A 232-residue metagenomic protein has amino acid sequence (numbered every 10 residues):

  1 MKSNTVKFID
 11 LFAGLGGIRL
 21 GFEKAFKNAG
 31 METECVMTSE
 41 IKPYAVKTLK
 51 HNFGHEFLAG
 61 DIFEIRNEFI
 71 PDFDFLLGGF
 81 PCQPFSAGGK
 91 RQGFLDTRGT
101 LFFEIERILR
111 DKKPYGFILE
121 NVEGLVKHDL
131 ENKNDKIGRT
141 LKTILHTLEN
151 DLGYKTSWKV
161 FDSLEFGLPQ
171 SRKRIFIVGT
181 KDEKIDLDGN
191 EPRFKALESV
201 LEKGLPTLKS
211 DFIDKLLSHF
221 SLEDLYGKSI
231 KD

Functional and structural regions predicted by a protein language model:
S3-F8: Extreme N-terminal starter segment of soluble prokaryotic enzymes
L11-G16: Class I SAM-dependent methyltransferase "Motif I" SAM/SAH-binding loop
G21-T33, N52: A short, Lys/Arg-enriched amphipathic alpha-helix followed by its capping loop at the start of a domain
C35-M37: Short beta-strand element of Class I
K42: Conserved SAM/SAH-binding beta-strand->alpha-helix loop
L49: Conserved SAM-binding loop
G54-D61: Conserved SAM-binding strand-loop segment of SAM-dependent methyltransferases
I65-F73, A87-D232: Class I S-adenosyl-L-methionine
